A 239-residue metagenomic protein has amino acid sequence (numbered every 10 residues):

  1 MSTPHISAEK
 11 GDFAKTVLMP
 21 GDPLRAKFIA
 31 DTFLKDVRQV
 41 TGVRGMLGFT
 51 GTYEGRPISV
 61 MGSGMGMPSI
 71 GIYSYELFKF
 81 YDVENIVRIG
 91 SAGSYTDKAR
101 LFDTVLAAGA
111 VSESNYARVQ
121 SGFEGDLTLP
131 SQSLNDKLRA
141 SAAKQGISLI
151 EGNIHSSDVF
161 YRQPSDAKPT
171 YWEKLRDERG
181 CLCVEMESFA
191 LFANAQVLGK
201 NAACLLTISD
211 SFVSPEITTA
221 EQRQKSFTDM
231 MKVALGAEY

Functional and structural regions predicted by a protein language model:
M1-K137, K144: Metabolite-binding pocket within alpha/beta catalytic cores that recognizes anionic/polar moieties
P23, G93, H155-Y161, A190 (+1 more regions): Glycine-rich beta-alpha junction loops
K79, P164-D166, I217-T218: Expand to "…catalyze enediolate/carbanion chemistry for C-C bond making/breaking, isomerization, decarboxylation
Y95-D97, E113-N115, D158-S165, V213: Short acidic/glycine-rich loop or secondary-structure boundary segments that cap or lie
L127-G180: Active-site rim beta-loop-alpha module in soluble metabolic enzymes
K137-Q145, N194, V233-A237: Generic non-transmembrane alpha-helical segments
D166, T170-A203, S209: A C-terminal functional module that forms or caps the active site or interfaces directly with catalytic machinery
F212-Y239: His/Asp/Glu-rich mid-to-C-terminal helical/loop segments that flank catalytic regions of hydrolases
